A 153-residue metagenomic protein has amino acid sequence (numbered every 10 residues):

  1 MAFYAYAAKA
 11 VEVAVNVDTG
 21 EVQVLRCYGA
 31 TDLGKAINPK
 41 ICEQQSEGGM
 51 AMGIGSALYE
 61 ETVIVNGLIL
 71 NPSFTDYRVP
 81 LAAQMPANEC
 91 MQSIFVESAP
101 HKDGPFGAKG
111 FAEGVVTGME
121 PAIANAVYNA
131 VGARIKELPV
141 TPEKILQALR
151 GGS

Functional and structural regions predicted by a protein language model:
M1-S153: C-terminal catalytic domains of large/alpha subunits in multi-subunit enzymes
